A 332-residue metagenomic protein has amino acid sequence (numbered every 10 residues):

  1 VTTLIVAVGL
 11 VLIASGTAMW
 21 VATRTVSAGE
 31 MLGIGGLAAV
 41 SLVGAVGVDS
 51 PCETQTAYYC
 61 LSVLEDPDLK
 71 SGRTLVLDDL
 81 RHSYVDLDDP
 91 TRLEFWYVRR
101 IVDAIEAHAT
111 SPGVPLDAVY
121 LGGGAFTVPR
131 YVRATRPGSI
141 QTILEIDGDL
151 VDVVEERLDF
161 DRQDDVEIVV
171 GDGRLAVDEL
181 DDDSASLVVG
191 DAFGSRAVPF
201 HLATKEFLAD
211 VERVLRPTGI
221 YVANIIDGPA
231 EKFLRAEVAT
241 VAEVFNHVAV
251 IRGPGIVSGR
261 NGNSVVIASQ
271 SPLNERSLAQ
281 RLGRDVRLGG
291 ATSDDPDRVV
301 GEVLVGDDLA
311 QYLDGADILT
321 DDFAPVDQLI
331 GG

Functional and structural regions predicted by a protein language model:
V1-T23: Membrane-embedded alpha-helical segments of integral membrane proteins
T3-V6, T25-T74, D78-Y84, T91 (+2 more regions): Soluble small-group transferase modules, centered on the S-adenosyl donor enzyme superfamily
D79-R81, A192-G194, I225-D227: Short, histidine-centered active-site or binding-site loop motifs used for metal coordination, general acid-base
R92, R99-I220, P229-K232, V244 (+1 more regions): The AdoMet/dcAdoMet-binding core of the Class I SAM-like
A203, A236-E237, Q280-L282: Composition- and surface-driven signal marking solvent-exposed, interaction-prone regions in large proteins
A209-E275: C-terminal substrate-binding/active-site "lid" region of AdoMet-derived donor-dependent transferases
